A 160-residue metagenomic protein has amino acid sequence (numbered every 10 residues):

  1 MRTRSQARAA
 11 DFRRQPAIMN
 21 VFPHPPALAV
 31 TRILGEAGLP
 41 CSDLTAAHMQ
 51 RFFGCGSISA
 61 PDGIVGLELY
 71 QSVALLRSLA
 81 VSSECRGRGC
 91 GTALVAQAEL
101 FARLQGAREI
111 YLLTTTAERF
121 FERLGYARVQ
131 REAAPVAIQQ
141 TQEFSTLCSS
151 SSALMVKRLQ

Functional and structural regions predicted by a protein language model:
R2-R4, D11-L44, G56, S152-L154 (+1 more regions): Short amphipathic alpha-helix that is part of the acyltransferase structural core
P40, Q50-G54, I64, S78 (+1 more regions): Short hydrophobic/aromatic beta-strand element in the GNAT-like acyltransferase core that lines or flanks the acyl-donor
G54, S59-L69, V73-A80: Conserved beta-strand in the GNAT
L79-R86, T116: A short, internal acetyl-CoA/4′-phosphopantetheine-binding micro-motif in the GNAT/acyltransferase core
G87-L100, L112: Conserved acetyl-CoA-binding loop-helix of GNAT-fold acetyltransferases
T115-E143: Conserved active-site alpha-helix within GNAT-family acetyltransferase domains
A134-Q160: C-terminal "cap" of GNAT-fold acetyltransferases
